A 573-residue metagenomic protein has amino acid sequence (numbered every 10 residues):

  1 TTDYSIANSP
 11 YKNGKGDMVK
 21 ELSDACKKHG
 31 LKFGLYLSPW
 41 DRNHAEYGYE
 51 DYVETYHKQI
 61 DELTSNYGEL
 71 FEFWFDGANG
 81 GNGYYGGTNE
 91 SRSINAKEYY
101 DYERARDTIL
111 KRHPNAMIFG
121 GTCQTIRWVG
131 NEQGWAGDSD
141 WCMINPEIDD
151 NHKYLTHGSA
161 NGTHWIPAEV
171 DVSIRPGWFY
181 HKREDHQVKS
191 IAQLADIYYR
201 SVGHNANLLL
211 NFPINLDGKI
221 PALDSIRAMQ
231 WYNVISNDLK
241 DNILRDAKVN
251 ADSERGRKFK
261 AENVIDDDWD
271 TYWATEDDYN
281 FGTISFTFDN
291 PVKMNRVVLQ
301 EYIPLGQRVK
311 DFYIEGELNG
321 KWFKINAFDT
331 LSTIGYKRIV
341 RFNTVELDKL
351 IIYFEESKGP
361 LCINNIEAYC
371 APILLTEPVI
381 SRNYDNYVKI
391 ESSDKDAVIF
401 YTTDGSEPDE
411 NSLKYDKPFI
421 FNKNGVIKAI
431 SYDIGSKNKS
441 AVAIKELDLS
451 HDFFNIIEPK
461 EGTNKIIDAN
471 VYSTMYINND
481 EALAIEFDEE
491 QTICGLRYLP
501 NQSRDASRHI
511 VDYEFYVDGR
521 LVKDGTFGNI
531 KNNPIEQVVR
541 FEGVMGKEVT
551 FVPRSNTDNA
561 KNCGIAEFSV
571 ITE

Functional and structural regions predicted by a protein language model:
T1-D266, T271-D278, S285-F286, V298-Q300 (+7 more regions): Mature catalytic domains of secreted/periplasmic carbohydrate-active enzymes
K27-L31, V202-H204, N290-K293, I434-S436 (+1 more regions): Short, solvent-exposed loop/edge-beta patches enriched in aromatic
I60-D61, R106-D107, D196-Y199, T283-T287 (+7 more regions): Generic recognition of flexible, low-complexity loop/linker segments
E69, H204-A206, D348, A397 (+1 more regions): Short coil/turn segments at beta-strand junctions that form active-site/ligand-binding loops
L223, Q230, V234-D241, D268-N326 (+3 more regions): Aromatic, loop-rich ligand-recognition surfaces of beta-strand-rich domains
F328-S332, E407-Y415, F527-K531: Short beta-strand segments within Ig-like beta-sandwich modules, predominantly Fibronectin type-III
C370-A482, T492: Short, compositionally stereotyped local motifs that mark structural "simplifiers"
